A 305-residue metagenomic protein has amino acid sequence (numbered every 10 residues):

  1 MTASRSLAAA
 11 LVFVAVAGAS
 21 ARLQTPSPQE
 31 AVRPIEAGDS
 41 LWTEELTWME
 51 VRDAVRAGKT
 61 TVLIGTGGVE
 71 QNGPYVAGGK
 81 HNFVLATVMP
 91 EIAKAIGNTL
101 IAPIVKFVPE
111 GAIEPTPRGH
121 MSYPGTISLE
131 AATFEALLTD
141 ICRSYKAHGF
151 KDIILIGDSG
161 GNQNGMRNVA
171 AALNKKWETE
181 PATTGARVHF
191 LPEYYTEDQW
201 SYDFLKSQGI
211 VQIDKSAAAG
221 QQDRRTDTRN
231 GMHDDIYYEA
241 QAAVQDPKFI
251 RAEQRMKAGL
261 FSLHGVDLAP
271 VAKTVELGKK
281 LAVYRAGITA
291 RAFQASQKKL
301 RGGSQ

Functional and structural regions predicted by a protein language model:
M1-A8: Bacterial N-terminal signal peptides that target proteins for export
A8-G18: Bacterial N-terminal signal peptides
R22-I154, D158-Q305: Extended, histidine- and acidic-residue-enriched regions that form the cofactor-binding/catalytic faces
